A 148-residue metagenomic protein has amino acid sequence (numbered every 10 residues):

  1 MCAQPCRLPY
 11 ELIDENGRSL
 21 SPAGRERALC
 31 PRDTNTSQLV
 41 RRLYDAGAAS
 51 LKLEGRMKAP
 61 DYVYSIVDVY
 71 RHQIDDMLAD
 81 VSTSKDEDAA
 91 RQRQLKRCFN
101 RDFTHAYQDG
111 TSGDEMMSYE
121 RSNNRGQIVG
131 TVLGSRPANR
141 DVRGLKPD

Functional and structural regions predicted by a protein language model:
M1-D148: Surface-exposed amphipathic alpha-helical tracts and adjacent flexible/coil segments at the periphery of soluble enzymes
